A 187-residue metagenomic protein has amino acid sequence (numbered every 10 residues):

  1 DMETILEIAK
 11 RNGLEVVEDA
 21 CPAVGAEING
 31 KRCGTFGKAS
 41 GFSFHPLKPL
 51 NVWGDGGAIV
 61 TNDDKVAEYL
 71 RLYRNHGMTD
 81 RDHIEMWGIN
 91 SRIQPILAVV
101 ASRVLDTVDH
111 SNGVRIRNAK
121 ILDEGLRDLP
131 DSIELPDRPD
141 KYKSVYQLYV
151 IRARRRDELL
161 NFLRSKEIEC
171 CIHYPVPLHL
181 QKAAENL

Functional and structural regions predicted by a protein language model:
D1-R11, E27, N62-L187: PLP-dependent aminotransferase class I/II
G13, E18-W53, D80-E85: Conserved active-site segment immediately N-terminal to the catalytic lysine that forms the internal aldimine
C21-P22, H45, D55, R71-N75 (+1 more regions): Histidine-centered beta-alpha loop that forms part of the nucleotide-sugar donor binding/catalytic region in diverse
A39, G56, Y69: Short acidic donor-binding loop at the edge of a beta-strand
F42-S43, G57-N62, S102: Short beta-strand-to-turn element immediately C-terminal to the catalytic PLP-Schiff-base lysine in fold type I
